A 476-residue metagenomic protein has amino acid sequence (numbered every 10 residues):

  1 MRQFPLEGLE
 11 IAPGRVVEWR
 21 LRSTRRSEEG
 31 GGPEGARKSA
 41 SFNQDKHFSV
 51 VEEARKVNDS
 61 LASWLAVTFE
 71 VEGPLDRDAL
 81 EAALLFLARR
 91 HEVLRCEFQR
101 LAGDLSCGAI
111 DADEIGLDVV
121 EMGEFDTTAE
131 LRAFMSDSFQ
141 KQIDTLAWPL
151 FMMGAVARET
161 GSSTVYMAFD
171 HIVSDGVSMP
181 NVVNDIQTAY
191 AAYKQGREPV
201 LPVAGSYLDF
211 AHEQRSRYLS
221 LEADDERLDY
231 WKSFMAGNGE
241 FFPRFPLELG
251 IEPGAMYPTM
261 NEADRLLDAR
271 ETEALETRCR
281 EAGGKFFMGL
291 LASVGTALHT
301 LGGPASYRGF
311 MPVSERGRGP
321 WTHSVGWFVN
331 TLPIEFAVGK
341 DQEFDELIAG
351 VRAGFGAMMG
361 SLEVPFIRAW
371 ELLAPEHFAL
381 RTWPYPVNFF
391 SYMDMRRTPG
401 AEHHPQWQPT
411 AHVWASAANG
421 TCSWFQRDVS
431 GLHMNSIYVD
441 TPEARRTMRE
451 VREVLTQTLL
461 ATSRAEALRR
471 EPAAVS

Functional and structural regions predicted by a protein language model:
M1-K56, E81-F125, P149, A204-T259: Short amphipathic alpha-helices and their capping loops
R2-F4, E18-S39, G73-R89, L105-A147 (+6 more regions): A short, small/polar-residue-rich loop/turn motif at beta-strand boundaries within alpha/beta enzyme cores
R2-L6, R15, R55-W64, E81 (+7 more regions): His-Asp-centered acyl/peptidyl-transfer active-site segments
R2-L9, V120-T128, T145, P149-D209 (+1 more regions): Active-site-proximal acidic secondary-structure segment that organizes catalysis
R25-A40, D59-A79, T145-M167, I251-R318 (+4 more regions): Gly/Ser/Thr-rich phosphate-binding loops and adjoining beta-strand/alpha-helix segments that form adenosine-phosphate
G35-E53, A129-M135, M179-P180, P258-T277 (+2 more regions): AMP-binding/adenylate-forming domain of the ANL superfamily
H91, R95, V183, A305-P312 (+1 more regions): Extended, hydrophobic beta-loop-alpha segments that form or line the acyl/peptidyl-thioester binding and transfer paths
